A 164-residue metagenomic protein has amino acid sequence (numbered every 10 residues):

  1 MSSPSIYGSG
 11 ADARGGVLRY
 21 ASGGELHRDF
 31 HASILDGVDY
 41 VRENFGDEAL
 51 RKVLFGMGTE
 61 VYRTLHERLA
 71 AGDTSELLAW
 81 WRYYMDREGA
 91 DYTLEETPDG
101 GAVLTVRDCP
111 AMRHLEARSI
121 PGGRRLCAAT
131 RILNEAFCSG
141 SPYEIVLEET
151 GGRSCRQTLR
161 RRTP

Functional and structural regions predicted by a protein language model:
M1-V103, P110-A128, A136, E144-T158 (+1 more regions): N-terminal accessory segment detector
I132-L133, S139: Well-ordered mid-protein domain cores that form the structural environment of catalytic cofactors
